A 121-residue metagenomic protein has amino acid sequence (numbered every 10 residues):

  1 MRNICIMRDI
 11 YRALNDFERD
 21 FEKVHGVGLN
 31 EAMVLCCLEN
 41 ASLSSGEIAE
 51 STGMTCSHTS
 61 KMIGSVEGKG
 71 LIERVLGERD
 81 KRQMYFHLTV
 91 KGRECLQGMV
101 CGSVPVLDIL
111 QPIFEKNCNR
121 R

Functional and structural regions predicted by a protein language model:
M1, C5, H25, L29 (+5 more regions): Residues at secondary-structure transition points
M1-H25, L71, L88-V90, L96: N-terminal leader segment of winged-helix/HTH proteins
C5, L14, C36, G77 (+1 more regions): Functionally engaged cysteine thiol sites
C5-I6, R12-N15, A32, S51 (+1 more regions): A short linear-motif detector with a strong N-terminal bias
R8-Y11, L35, A41, Q111: Conserved protein kinase catalytic domain
F17-H58: N-terminal helix-turn-helix DNA-binding core of bacterial DNA-binding proteins
G64-R121: Charged, amphipathic alpha-helical coiled-coil/dimerization segments
